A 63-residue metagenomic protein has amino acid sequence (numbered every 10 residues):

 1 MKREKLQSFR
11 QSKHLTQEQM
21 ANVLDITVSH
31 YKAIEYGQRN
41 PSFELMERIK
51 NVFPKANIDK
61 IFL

Functional and structural regions predicted by a protein language model:
M1-K13, V23, D59-K60: A short, Lys/Arg-rich alpha-helix, primarily the initiator
Q7, E18, E47: Residues within the helices of the helix-turn-helix
H14-K32: Short alpha-helical DNA-recognition segment
E44-K60: DNA major-groove recognition helix of helix-turn-helix/homeodomain DNA-binding modules
